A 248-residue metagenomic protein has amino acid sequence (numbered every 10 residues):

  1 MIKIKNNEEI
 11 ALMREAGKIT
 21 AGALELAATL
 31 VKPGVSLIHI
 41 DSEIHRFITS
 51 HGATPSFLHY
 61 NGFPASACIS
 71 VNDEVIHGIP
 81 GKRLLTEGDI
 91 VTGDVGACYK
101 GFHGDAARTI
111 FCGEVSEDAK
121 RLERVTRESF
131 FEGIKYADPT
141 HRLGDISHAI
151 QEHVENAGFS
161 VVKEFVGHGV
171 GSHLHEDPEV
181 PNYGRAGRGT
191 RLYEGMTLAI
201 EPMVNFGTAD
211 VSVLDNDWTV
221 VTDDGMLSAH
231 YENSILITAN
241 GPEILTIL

Functional and structural regions predicted by a protein language model:
M1-L248: Active-site neighborhoods and metal-handling regions in enzymes and metal-associated proteins
